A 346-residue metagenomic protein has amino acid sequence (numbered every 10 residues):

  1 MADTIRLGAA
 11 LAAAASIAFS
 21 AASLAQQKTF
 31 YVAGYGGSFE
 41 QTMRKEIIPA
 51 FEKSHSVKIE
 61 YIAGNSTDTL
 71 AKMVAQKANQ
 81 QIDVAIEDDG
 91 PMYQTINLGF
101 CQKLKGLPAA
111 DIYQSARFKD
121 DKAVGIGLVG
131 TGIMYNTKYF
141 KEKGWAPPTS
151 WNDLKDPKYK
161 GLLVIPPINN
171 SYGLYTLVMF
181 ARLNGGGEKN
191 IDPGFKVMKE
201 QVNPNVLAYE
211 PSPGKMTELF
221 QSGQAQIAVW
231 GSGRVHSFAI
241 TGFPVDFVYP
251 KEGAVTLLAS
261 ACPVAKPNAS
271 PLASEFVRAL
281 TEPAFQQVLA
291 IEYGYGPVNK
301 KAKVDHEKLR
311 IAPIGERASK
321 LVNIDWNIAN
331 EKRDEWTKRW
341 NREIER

Functional and structural regions predicted by a protein language model:
Q26-Q94: Early extracytoplasmic/lumenal segment of secretory-pathway proteins
G36-R44, Q81-Q221: Extracytoplasmic ligand-binding site segments that recognize negatively charged/polar headgroups
G90-Q94, Q221, Q226-P244: A ligand-binding cleft/hinge motif common to bilobed small-molecule-binding domains
Q102-P108, A123-V124, N152, Q226-I227 (+2 more regions): Short beta-strand->loop
M134-Y139, M179-L183, L257-S270, V288: A bilobed periplasmic-binding-protein/Venus flytrap-type ligand-binding module shared by bacterial periplasmic
K196-V202, Y209-E210, T241-A265, K301: Periplasmic-binding protein-like
V264-L321: Mature extracytoplasmic/periplasmic domains
E307-R346: Extracellular/periplasmic bilobal clamshell ligand-binding domains
